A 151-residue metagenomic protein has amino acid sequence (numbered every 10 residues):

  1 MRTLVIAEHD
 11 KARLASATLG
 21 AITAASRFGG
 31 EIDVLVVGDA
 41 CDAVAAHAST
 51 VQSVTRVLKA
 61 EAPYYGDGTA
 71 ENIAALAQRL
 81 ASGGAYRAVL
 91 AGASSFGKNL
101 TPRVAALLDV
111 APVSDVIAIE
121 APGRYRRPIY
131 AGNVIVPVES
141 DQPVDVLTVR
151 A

Functional and structural regions predicted by a protein language model:
M1-A151: N-terminal glycine-rich FAD/FM-binding segment characteristic of electron-transfer flavoproteins
